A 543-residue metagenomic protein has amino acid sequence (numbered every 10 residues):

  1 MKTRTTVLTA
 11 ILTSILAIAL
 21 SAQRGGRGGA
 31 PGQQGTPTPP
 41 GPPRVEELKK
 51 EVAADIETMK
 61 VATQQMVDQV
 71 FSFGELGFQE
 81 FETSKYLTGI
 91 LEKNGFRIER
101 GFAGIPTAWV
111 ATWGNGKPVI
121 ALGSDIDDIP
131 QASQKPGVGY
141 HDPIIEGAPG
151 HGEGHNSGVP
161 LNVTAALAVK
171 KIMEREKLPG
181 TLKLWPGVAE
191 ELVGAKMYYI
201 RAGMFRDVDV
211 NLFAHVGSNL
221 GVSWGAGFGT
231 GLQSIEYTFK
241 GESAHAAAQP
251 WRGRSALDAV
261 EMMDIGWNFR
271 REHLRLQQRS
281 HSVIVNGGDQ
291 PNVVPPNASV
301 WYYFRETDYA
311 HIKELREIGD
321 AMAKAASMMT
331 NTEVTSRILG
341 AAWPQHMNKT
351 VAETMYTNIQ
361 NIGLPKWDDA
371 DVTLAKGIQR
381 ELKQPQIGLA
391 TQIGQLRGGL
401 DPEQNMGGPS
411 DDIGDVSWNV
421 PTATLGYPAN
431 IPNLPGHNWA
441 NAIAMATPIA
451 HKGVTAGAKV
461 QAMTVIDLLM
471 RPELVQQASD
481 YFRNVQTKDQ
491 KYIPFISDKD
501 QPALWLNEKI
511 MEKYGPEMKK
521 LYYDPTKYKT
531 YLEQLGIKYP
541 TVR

Functional and structural regions predicted by a protein language model:
M1-I11: Bacterial N-terminal signal peptides that target proteins for export
T9-A19: Bacterial N-terminal signal peptides
R24-P31, G35-H151, P160-G180: Acidic/His- and Gly-rich active-site-bordering loop/insert found across diverse amide/peptide-bond hydrolases
G28-G29, D258-E261, I265, F269-H273 (+3 more regions): His/Asp/Glu-rich mid-to-C-terminal helical/loop segments that flank catalytic regions of hydrolases
V70, L91, A111, L122 (+10 more regions): Divalent metal-coordination and catalytic microenvironments
H141-G150, N156-S157, M173-P295, R305 (+1 more regions): Histidine/acidic-residue-rich, glycine-tolerant segments that coordinate divalent metal ions
P250-N286, P291-V293, E306-R337, Q345-I387 (+2 more regions): Acidic-enriched catalytic cores of C-N bond-cleaving enzymes acting on peptides and small amides
K376-A458, Q476-R543: Zn-dependent metallopeptidase/amidohydrolase metal-coordination segment
